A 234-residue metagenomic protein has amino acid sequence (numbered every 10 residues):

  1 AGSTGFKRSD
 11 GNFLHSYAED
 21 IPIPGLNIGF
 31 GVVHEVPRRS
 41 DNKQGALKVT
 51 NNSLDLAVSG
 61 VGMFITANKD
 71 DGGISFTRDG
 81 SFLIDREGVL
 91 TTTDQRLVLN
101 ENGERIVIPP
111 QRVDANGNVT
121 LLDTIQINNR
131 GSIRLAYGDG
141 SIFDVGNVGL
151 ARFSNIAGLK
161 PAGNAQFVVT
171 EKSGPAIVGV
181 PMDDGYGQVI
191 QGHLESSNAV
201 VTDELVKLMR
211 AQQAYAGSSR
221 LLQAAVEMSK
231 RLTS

Functional and structural regions predicted by a protein language model:
A1-G103, P110-S234: Amphipathic alpha-helical polymerization modules
